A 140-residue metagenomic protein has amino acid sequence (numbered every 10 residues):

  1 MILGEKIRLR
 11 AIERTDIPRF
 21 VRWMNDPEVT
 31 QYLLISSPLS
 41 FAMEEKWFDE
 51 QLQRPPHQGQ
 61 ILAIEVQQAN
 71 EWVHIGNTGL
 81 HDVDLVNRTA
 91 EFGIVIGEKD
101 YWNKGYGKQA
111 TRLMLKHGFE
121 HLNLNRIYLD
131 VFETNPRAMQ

Functional and structural regions predicted by a protein language model:
M1-D100: GNAT-family acyltransferases
I12, H117-F119: Conserved hydrophobic/aromatic "anchor" residues that stabilize well-ordered secondary structure elements
W72, G105, N135: Conserved G/P- and acidic residue-centered "switch" motifs that form tight phosphate/ATP-binding loops in soluble
Y101, G105-M114: Conserved acetyl-CoA pyrophosphate-binding loop and the N-cap/start of the following alpha-helix in GNAT-like
K108, E133-Q140: Conserved active-site alpha-helix within GNAT-family acetyltransferase domains
R112, K116, M139-Q140: Core alpha-helical elements of the protein kinase catalytic domain, predominantly the helix directly N-terminal
E120-D130: Conserved GNAT acetyl-CoA-binding A-motif
